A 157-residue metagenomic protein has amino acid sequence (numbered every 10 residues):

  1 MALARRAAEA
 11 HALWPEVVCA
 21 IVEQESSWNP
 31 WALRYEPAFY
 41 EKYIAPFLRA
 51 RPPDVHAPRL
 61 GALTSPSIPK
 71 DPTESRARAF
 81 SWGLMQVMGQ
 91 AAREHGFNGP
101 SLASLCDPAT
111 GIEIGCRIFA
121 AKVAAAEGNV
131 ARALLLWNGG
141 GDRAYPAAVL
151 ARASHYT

Functional and structural regions predicted by a protein language model:
M1-T157: Catalytic glycan-binding domains that act on GlcNAc-containing polysaccharides
